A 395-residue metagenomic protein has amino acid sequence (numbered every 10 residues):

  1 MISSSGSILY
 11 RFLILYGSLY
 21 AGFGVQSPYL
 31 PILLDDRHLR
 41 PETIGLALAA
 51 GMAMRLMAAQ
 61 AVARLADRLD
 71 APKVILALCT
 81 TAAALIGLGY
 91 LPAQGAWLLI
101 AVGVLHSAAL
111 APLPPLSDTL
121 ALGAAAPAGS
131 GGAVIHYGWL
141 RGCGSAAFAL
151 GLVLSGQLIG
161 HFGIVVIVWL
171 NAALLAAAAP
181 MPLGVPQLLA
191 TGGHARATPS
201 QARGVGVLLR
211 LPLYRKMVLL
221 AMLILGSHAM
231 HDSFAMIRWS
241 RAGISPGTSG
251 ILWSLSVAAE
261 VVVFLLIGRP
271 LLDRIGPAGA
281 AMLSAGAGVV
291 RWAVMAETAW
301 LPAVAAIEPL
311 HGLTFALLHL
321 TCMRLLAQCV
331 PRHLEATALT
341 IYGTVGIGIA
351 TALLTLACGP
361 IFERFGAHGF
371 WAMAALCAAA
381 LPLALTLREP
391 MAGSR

Functional and structural regions predicted by a protein language model:
M1-G6, V185-L220: Juxtamembrane intracellular "pre-TM" segments in multi-pass secondary transporters
I2-M52, L213-L252: Helix-loop boundary and gating motifs at the non-cytosolic
G17, I86, Y90, A96-P114 (+2 more regions): Hydrophobic core of transmembrane alpha-helices in multi-pass small-molecule transporters, especially MFS/SLC-type
M57-A71, I159, V263-G276, F362: Helix-to-loop junctions at the C-terminal end of transmembrane segments in multipass secondary transporters
M57-Q94: Conserved MFS/SLC helix-loop-helix module at the cytosolic interface between two early adjacent transmembrane helices
V74-L88, A172, G279-V294: Structural signature of the two symmetry-related core transmembrane helices
G103-C143: Cytoplasmic helix-loop-helix junction between adjacent transmembrane helices in 12-TM secondary transporters
V166-G184, H368-T386: Symmetry-related core transmembrane helices of the 12-TM Major Facilitator Superfamily/SLC fold
